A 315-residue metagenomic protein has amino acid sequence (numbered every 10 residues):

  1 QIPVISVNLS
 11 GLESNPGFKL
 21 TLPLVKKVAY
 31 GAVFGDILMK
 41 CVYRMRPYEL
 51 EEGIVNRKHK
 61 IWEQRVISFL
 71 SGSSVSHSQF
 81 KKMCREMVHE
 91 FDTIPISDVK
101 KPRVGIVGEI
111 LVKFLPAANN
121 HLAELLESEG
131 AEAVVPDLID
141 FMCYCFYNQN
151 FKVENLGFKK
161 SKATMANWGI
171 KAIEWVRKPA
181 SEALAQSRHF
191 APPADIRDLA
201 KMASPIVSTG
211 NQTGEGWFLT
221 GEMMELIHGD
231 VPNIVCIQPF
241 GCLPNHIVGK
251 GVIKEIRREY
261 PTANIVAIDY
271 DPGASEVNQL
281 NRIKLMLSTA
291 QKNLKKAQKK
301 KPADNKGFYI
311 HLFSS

Functional and structural regions predicted by a protein language model:
Q1-S315: An N-terminal assembly and electron-transfer interface module characteristic of large anaerobic redox and radical
